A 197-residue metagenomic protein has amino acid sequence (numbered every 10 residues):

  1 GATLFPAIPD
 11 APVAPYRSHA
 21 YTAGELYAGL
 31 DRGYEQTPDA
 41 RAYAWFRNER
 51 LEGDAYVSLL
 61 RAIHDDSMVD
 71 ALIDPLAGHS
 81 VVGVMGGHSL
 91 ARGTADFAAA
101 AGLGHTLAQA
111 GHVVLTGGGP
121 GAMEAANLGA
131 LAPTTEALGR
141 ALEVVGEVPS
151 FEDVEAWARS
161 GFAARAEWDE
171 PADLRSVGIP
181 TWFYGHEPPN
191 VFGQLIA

Functional and structural regions predicted by a protein language model:
G1-V82, T135-P149, V154-W168: N-terminal low-complexity/intrinsically disordered extensions
L72, L90-H105: N-terminal glycine-/serine-/threonine-rich phosphate-binding loop
P75-L90, L107: Active-site donor-nucleotide binding/catalytic segment of nucleotide-sugar enzymes
A77, A100, G121-A197: Acidic/glycine-enriched connector segments
G83-G87, G117, G178-P180: Short beta-strand segments
S89-A91, T116-E124: Gly/Ser/Thr-rich loops at beta-strand to alpha-helix junctions that form or flank small-molecule/cofactor-binding
S89-R92, Y184-H186: Short, acidic Gly/Pro/Ser/Thr-rich loop/turn segments
